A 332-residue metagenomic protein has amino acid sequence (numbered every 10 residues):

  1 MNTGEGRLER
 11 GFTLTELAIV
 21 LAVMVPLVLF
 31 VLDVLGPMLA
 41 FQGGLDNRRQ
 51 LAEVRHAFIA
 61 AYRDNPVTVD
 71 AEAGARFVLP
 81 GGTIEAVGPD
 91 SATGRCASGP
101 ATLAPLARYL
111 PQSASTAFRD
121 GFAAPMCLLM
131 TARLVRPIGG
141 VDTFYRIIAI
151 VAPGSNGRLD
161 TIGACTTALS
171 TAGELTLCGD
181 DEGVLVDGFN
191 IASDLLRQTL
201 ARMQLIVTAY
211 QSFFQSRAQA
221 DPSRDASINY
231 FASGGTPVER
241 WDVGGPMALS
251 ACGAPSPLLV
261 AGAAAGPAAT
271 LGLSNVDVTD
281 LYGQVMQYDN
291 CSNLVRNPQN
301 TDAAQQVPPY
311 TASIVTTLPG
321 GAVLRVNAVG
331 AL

Functional and structural regions predicted by a protein language model:
M1-L39: N-terminal single-pass transmembrane signal-anchor helix
P37-L332: N-terminal pilin/flagellin-like segments and related low-complexity appendage regions
